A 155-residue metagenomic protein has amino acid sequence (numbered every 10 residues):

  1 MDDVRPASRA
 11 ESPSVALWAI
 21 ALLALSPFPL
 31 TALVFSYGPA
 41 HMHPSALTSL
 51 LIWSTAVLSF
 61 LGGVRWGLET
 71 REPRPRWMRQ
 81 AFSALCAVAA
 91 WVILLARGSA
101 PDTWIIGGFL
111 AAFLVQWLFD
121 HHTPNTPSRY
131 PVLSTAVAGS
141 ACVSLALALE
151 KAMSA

Functional and structural regions predicted by a protein language model:
D3-A7, L61-P73, Q116-R129: C-terminal ends of transmembrane helices
S8-L23: N-terminal membrane topogenic signal
A24-P29, A81-W91, L133-E150: Small-residue-rich segments of transmembrane alpha-helices in multi-pass membrane proteins, especially helix faces
L33-S36, A89-S99, K151: Hydrophobic alpha-helical transmembrane segments
S36-A46, S154-A155: Membrane-interface helix termini and inter-helical loops of multi-pass transporters
H43-V57, P101-A111: Structural signature of hydrophobic alpha-helical transmembrane segments
R65-A96: Helix-adjacent hinge/juxtasegments
R97-G108, W117-V132: Membrane-helix boundary connector in multi-pass membrane proteins
